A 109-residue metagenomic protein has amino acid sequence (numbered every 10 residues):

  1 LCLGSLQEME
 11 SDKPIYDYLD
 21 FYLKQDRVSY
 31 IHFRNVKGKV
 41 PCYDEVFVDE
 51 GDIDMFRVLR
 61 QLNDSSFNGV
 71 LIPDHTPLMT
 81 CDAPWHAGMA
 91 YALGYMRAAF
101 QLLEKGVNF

Functional and structural regions predicted by a protein language model:
L1-F109: Histidine-acidic metal/acid-base catalytic patches
